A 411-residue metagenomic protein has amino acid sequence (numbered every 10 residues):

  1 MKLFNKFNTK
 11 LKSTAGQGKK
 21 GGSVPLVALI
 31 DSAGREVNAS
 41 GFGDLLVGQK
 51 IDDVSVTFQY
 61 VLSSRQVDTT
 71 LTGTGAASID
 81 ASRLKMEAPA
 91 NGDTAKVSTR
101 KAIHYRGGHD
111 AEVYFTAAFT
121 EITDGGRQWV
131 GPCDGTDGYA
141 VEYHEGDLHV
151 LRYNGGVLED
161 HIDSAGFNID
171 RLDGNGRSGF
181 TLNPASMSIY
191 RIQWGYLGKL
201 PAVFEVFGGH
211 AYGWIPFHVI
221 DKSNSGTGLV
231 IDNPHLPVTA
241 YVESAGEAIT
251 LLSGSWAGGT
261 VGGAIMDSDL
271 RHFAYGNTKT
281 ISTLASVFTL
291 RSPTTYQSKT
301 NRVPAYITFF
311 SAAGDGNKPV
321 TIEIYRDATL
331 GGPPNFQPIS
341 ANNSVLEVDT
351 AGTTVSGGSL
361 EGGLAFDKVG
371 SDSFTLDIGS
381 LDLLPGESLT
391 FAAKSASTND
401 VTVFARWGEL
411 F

Functional and structural regions predicted by a protein language model:
M1-T70, A264-G316, G363, N399: Extended, low-complexity segments enriched in Ser/Thr/Gly and acidic residues that occur primarily in surface-exposed
D31-V113, A117-A118, L197: Flexible, glycine/threonine- and acidic-rich loop/arm segments that mediate assembly and lattice contacts in viral
M86-D160, Y296-Q297, R302-V303, F309-P319 (+1 more regions): Secretory/extracellular carbohydrate-interaction modules and structurally similar beta-sandwich "look-alikes"
Y105-F119, I265-S395, T402-L410: Beta-rich globular "head" domains
E112-A118, A140-E142, I189-G195, E205 (+3 more regions): Residues within well-ordered beta-strands of beta-sheet-rich folds
D124-G146, Y212-G213, P385-S388, K394-F411: C-terminal interaction-tip segments
G126-M187, G352-V369: Glycine-aromatic-enriched beta-strand/loop faces of beta-sandwich-type recognition domains, especially lectin-like
A140, L182-P184, R191-N277: Aromatic sugar-binding interfaces of carbohydrate-active proteins
